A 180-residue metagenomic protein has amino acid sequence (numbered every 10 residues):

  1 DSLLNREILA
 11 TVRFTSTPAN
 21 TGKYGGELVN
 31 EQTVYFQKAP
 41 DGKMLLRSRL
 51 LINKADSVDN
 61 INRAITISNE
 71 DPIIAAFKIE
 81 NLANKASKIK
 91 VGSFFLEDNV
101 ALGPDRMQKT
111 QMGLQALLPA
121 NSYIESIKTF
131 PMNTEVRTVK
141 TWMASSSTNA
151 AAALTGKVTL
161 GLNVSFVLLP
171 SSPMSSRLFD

Functional and structural regions predicted by a protein language model:
D1-D180: Auxiliary tRNA-acceptor-end handling modules of aminoacyl-tRNA synthetases
